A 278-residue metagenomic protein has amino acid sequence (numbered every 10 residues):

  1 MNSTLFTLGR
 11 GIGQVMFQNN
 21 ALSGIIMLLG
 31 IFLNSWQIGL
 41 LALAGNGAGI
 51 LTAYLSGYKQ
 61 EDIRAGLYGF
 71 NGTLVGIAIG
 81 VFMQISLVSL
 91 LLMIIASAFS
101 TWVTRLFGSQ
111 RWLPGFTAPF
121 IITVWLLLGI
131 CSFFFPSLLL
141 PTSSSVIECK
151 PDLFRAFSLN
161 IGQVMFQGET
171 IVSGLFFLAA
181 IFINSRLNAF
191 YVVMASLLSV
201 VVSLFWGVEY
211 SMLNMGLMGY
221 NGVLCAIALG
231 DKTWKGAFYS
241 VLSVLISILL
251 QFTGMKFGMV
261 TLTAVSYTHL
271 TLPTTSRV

Functional and structural regions predicted by a protein language model:
M1-G57, L178-F182: N-terminal signal-anchor module of multipass membrane proteins
L41, G45, G49, A53 (+15 more regions): Alpha-helical transmembrane segments in multi-pass membrane proteins
G49-E61, S100-S109, L178-I183, I227-G230: C-terminal ends of transmembrane helices
Y58, D62-L67, T73-F82, S203-V208 (+1 more regions): A structural feature that tracks compact, well-ordered secondary-structure segments with a strong bias toward
L67, G72-F135, P141: Membrane-interface helix-loop-helix junctions at boundaries between adjacent transmembrane segments
L90, W112-P119, M215-G219, F257-Y267: Loop-to-transmembrane alpha-helix initiation sites
G115-S173: Long hydrophobic alpha-helical segments that form multi-pass transmembrane helix bundles in integral membrane proteins
T268-T274: Conserved small/polar residues in nucleotide/adenosyl-binding loops
